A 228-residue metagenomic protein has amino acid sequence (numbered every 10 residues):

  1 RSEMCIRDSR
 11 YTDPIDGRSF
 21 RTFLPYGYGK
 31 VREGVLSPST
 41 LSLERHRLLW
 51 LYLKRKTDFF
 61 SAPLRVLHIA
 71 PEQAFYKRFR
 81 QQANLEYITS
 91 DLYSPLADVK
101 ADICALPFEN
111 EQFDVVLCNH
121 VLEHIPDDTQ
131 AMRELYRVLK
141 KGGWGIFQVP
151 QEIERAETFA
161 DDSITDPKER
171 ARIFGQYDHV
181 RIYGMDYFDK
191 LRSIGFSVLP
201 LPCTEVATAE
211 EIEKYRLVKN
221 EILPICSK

Functional and structural regions predicted by a protein language model:
E3-I6: Short, small-residue-biased leader/transition segments that mark boundaries at the very start of proteins
Y11, V35, L64: Cys/His-enriched microdomains
D13-D16, L36-T40: Short cysteine-rich clusters marking metal-coordination/redox-active sites
S19, T40-R45, E72, N119: Cys/His-rich metal-chelating microdomains
R21-G27, E44-L51: Short Cys/His-rich "knuckle" micro-motifs
L64-D166, M185-R192, I222-K228: Conserved SAM-binding loop
G175-L201: Short alpha-helix
I194-F196, P200-K228: Core SAM-dependent methyltransferase catalytic element
